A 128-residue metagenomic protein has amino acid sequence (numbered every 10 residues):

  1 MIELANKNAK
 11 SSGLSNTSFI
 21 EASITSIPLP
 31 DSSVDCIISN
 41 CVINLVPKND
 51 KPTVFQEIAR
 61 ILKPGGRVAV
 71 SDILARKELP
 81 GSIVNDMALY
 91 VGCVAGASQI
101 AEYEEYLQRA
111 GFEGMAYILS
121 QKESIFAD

Functional and structural regions predicted by a protein language model:
A5-N6: Conserved SAM-binding loop
S12-S26: Conserved SAM-binding strand-loop segment of SAM-dependent methyltransferases
T25-I37: A short acidic, Gly/Pro-enriched loop at the edge of an enzyme's catalytic core that lines a small-molecule cofactor
D35-N49: A short SAM/SAH-binding and catalytic strip from SAM-dependent methyltransferases
P52-R67: A short glycine-rich, Lys/Arg-flanked "PGG" loop and its adjoining helix->strand segment in the class I
L74-V94: Short, glycine-/aromatic-enriched active-site segment of Class I SAM-dependent methyltransferases
G96-G111, Y117: Short alpha-helix
G111-D128: Conserved catalytic loop of SAM-dependent methyltransferase domains
